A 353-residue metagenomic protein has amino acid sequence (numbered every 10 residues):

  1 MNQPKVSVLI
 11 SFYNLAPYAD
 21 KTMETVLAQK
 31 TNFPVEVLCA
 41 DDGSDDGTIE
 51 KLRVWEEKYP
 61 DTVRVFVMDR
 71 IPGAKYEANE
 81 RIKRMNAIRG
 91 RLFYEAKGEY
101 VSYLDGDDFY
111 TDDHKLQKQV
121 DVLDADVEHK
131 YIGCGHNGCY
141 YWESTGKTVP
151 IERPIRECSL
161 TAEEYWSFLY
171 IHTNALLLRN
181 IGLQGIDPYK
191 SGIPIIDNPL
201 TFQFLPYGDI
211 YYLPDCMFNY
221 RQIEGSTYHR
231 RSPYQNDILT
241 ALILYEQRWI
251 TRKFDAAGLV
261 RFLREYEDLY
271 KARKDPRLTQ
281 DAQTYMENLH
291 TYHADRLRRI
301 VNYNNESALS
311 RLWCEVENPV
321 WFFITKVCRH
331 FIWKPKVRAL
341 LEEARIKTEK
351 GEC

Functional and structural regions predicted by a protein language model:
L15-A28: Short, well-formed alpha-helical segments that are part of the catalytic scaffolds of diverse glycosyltransferases
D41-E50, R70-G73, D105: A conserved acidic beta->alpha catalytic loop
D69-A96: Glycine-rich, basic loop-to-helix element that forms the pyrophosphate-binding segment of sugar-nucleotide handling
N86, Y94, H136-N137, R153-Q235 (+1 more regions): Conserved nucleotide-sugar donor-binding catalytic segment
V101: Short aromatic/hydrophobic "clamp" motif used to bind/position activated sugar donors
F109, H114-V149: Conserved donor NDP-sugar-binding/catalytic core segment of glycosyltransferases
E164, Y220-E224, H229-L259, L278-N288 (+1 more regions): Catalytic core of nucleotide-sugar-dependent glycosyltransferases
K271-C353: Membrane-interface aromatic/basic loop that binds lipid-linked glycans or pyrophosphate carriers, typified by
